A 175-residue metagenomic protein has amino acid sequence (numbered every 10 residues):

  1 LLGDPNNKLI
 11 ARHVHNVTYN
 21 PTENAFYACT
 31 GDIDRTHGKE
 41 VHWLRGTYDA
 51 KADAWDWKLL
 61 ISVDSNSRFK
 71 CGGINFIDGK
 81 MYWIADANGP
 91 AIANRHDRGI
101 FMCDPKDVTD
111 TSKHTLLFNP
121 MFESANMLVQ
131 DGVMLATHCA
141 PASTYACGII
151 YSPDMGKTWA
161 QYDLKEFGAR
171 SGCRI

Functional and structural regions predicted by a protein language model:
L1-N7, D56-V63, S112-F118, A160-K165: A short beta-strand motif characteristic of beta-propeller blades
L1-T22, D34, D64-S67: Beta-propeller and closely related beta-pinwheel folds
A11-N16, D64-G79, L116-G132, F167-I175: Repeated scaffold domains used in trafficking and secretory/extracellular systems, primarily beta-propellers
N20, W43-Y48, C103-P105, S152-P153: Conserved Ser/Thr-centered positions that define the repeating blades of beta-propeller domains
E23-A28, G79-W83, G132-T137: Entry beta-strands of beta-propeller and related beta-repeat scaffolds
G31-D34, A87-G89, A140-P141: Residue-level signature of beta-propeller blades and closely related beta-rich strand-turn architectures in secreted
K39-R45, D97-F101, C147-I150: A short loop-to-beta-strand structural motif that recurs across blades of beta-propeller domains
N126-V129, L135-I175: C-terminal structured domain segments
